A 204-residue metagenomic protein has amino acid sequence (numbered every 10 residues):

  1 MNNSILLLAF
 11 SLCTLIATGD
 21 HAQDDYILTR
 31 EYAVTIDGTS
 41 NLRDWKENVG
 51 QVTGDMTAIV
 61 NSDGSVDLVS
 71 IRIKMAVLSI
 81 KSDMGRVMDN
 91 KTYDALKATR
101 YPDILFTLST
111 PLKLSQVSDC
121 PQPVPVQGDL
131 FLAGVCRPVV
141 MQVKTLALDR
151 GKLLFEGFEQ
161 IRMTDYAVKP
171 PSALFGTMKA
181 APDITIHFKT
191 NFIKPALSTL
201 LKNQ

Functional and structural regions predicted by a protein language model:
M1-L7: Bacterial N-terminal signal peptides that target proteins for export
L7-L15: Bacterial N-terminal signal peptides
D20-Q204: Low-complexity, acidic/polar, glycine-enriched regions of mature
